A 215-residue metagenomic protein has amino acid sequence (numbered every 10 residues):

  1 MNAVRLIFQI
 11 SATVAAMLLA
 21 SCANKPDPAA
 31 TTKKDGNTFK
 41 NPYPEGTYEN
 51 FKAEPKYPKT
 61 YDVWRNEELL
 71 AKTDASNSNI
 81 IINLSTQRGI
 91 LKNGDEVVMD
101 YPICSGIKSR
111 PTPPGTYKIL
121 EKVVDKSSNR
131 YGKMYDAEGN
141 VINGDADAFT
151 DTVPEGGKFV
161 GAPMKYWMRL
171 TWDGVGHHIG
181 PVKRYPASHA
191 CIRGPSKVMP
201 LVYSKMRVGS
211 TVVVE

Functional and structural regions predicted by a protein language model:
N2-V14, L18-E215: N-terminal pre-domains immediately preceding structured catalytic cores
